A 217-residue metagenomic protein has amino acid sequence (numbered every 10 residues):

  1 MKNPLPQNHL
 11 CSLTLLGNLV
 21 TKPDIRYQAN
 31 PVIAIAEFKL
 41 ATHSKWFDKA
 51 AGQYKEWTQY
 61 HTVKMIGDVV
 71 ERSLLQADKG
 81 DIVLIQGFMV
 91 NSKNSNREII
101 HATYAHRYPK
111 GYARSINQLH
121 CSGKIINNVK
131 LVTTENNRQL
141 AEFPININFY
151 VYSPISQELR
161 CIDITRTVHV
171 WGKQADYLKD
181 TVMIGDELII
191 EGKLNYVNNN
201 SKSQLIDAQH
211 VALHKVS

Functional and structural regions predicted by a protein language model:
M1-S217: Single-stranded nucleic acid-binding surfaces, predominantly the OB-fold ssDNA-binding core
